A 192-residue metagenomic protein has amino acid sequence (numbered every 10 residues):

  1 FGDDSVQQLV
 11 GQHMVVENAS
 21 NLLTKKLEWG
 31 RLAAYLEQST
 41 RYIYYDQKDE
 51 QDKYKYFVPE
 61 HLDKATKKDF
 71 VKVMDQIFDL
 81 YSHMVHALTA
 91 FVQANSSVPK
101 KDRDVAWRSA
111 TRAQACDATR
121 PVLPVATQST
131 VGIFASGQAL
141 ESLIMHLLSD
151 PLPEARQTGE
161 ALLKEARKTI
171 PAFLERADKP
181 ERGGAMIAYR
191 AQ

Functional and structural regions predicted by a protein language model:
F1-Q192: A conserved ligand/cofactor-binding region detector
